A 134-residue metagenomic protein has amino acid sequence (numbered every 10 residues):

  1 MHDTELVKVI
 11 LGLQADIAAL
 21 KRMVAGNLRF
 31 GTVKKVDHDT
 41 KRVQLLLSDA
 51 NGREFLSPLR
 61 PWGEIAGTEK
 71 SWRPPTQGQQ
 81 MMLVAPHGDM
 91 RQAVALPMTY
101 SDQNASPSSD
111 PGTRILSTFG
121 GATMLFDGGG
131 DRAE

Functional and structural regions predicted by a protein language model:
M1-G129: Exposed beta-strand/loop interface patches that mediate assembly or binding
D131-E134: Short, intrinsically disordered, charge-balanced linker/junction segments flanking boundaries in proteins
